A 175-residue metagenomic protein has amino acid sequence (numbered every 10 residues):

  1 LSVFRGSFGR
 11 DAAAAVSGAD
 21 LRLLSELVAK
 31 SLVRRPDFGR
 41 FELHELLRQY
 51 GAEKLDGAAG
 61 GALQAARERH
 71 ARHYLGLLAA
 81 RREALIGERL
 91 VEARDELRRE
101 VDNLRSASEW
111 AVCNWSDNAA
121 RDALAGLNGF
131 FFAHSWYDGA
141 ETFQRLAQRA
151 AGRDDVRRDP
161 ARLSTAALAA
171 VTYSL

Functional and structural regions predicted by a protein language model:
L1-R72, C113-N128, Q144, A151: C-terminal boundary/linker of central alpha/beta nucleotide-binding cores
R5-F8, L78-R82, F131-F132: Short alpha-helix boundary/capping elements
Y50, H73-Y74, Y137, Y173: Sequence-level detector for tyrosine residue identity
K54-D56, A84-L90: Short hinge/gating elements
R67-G87, S108, A125: Short acidic-capped amphipathic helix/loop micro-motif used as an active-site/signal-coupling element
R81, V91-A169, Y173: Short, well-ordered secondary-structure microsegments that present a prominent hydrophobic/aromatic side chain
